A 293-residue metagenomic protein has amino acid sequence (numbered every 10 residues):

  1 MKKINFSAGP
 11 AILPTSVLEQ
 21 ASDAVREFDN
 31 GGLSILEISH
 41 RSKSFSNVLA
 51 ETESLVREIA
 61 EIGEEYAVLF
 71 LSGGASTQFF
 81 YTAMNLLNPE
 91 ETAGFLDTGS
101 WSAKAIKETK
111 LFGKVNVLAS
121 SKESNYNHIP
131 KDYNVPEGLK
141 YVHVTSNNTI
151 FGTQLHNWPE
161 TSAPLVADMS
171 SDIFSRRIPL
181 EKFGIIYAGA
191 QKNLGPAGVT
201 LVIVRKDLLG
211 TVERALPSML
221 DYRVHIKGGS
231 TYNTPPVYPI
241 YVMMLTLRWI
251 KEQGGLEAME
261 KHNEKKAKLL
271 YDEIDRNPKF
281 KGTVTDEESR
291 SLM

Functional and structural regions predicted by a protein language model:
K2-E53: A glycine-/small-polar-enriched, mobile loop at the entrance of the PLP active site in fold-type I
G9, T109, S120-I173: Active-site phosphate-binding strand-loop segment of PLP-dependent enzymes
P14, A190-Y271, T285: Active-site C-terminal subdomain of aminotransferase-like
G32-Q78, N85, G99-S100, E108: Conserved N-terminal alpha-helix of the aminotransferase class I/II PLP-enzyme fold
L87-A103: Conserved PLP-anchoring active-site segment centered on the Schiff-base-forming lysine
V166, L180-Q191, T200: Conserved active-site segment immediately N-terminal to the catalytic lysine that forms the internal aldimine
K281-M293: Conserved PLP-binding catalytic core of the aspartate aminotransferase-like
